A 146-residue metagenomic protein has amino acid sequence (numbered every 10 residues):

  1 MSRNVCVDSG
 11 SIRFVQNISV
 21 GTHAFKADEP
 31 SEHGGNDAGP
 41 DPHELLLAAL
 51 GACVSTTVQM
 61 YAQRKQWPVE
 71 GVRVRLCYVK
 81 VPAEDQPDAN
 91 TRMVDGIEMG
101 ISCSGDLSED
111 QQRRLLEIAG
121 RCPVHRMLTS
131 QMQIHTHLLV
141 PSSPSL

Functional and structural regions predicted by a protein language model:
M1-A48, Q59-L146: Extended beta-strand/beta-hairpin segments
L50-V54: Alpha-helical metal-binding/catalytic segments enriched in His/Glu/Asp
